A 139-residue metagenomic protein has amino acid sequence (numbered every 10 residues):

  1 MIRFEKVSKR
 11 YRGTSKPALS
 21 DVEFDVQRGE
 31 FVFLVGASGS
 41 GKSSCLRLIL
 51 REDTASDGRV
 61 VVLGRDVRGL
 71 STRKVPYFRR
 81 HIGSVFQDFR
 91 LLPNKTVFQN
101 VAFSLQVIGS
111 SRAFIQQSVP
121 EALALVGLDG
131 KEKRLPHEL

Functional and structural regions predicted by a protein language model:
V35-A37: The feature captures the beta-strand-to-loop junction immediately N-terminal to the Walker
L50: Helix-to-loop junction immediately C-terminal to a conserved catalytic motif
G58-D66: Conserved ABC transporter NBD signature motif
R65-D66, A102, Q106, A113-K131: Conserved ABC ATPase "signature" region
V67-G83, R112, Q116: ABC ATPase NBD coupling module
N94-F103: Short coil-to-helix segment of the ABC ATPase nucleotide-binding domain corresponding to the Q-loop/switch region
R134-L139: Conserved ABC ATPase signature
